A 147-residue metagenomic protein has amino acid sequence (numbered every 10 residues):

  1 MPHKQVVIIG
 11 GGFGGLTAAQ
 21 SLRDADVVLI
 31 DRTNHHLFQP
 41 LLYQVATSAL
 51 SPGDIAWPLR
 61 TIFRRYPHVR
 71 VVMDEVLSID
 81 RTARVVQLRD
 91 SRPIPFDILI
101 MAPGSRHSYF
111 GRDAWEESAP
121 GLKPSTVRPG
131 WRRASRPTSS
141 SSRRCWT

Functional and structural regions predicted by a protein language model:
M1-H3, V69-T147: FAD-binding core/adjacent interface of flavoenzyme oxidoreductases
M1-R70: Beta1-alpha1 glycine-rich phosphate/pyrophosphate-binding loop at the start of Rossmann-like nucleotide-binding domains
